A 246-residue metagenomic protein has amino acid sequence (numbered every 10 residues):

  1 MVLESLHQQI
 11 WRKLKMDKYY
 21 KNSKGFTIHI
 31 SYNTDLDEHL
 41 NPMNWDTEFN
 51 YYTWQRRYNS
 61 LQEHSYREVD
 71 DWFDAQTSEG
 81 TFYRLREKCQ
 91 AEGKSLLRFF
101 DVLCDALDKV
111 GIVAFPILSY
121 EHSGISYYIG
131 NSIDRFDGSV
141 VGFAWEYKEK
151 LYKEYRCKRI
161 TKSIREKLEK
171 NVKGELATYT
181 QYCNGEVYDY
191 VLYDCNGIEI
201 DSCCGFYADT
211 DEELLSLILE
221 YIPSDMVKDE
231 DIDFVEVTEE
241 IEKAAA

Functional and structural regions predicted by a protein language model:
V2-E4: Acidic, Ala/Val/Gly-enriched low-complexity intrinsically disordered segments
I10-A246: Acidic interaction surfaces
